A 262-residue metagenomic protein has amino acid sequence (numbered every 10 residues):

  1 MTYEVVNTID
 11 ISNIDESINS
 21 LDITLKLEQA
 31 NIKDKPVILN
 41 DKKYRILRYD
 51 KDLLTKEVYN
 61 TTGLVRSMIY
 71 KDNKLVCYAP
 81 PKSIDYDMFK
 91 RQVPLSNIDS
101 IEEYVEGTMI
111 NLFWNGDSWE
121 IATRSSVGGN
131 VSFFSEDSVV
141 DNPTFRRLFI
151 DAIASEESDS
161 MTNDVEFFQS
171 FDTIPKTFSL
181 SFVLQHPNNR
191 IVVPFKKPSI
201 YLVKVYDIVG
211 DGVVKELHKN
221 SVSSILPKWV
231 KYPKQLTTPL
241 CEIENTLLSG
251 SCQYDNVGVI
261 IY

Functional and structural regions predicted by a protein language model:
M1-Y262: Core nucleotide-handling region used for phosphoryl-transfer chemistry
